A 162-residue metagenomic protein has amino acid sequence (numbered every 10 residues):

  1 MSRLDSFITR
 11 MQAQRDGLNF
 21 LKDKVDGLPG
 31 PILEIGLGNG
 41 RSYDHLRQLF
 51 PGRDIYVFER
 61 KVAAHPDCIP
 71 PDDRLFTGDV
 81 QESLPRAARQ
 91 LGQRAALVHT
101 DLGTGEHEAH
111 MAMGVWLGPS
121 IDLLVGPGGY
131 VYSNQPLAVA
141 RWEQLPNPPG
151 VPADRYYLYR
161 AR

Functional and structural regions predicted by a protein language model:
M1-G30: Class I SAM-dependent methyltransferase Rossmann-like catalytic core, especially the SAM/SAH-binding loop
L28-G38: Conserved class I S-adenosyl-L-methionine
P29, R94-A95: Local beta-strand N-terminus motif with an aromatic residue
G40-D44: Glycine-rich SAM-binding Motif I of class I
D54-E59: Conserved SAM-binding motif I beta-strand of class I
K61-G92: S-adenosyl-L-methionine
A95-M111: A short SAM/SAH-binding and catalytic strip from SAM-dependent methyltransferases
E108-R162: C-terminal substrate-binding/active-site "lid" region of AdoMet-derived donor-dependent transferases
